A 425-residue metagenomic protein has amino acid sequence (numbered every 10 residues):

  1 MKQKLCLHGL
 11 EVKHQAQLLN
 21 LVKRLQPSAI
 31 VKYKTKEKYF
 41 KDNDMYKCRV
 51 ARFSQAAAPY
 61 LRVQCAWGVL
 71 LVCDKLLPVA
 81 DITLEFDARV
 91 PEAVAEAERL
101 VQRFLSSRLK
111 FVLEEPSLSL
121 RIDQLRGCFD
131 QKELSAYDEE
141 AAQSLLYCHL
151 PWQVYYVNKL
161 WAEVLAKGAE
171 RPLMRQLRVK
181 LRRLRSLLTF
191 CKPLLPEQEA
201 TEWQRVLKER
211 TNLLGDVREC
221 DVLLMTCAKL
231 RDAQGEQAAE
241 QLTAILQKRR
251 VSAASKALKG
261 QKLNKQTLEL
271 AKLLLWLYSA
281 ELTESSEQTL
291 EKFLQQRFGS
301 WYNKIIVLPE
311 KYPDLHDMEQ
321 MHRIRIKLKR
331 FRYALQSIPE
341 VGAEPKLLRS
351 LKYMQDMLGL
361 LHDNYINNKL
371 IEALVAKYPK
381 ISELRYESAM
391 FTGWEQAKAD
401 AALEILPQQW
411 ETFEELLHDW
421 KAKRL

Functional and structural regions predicted by a protein language model:
M1-L425: Function-determining surface determinants
